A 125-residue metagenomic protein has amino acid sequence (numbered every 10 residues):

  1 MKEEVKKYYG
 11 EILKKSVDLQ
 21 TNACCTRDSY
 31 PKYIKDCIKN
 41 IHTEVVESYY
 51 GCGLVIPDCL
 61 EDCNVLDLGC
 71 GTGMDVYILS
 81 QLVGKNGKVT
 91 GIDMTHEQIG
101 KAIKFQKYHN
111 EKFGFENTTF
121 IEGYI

Functional and structural regions predicted by a protein language model:
M1-R27: N-terminal auxiliary segments of SAM/dcSAM-dependent transferases
E3, Y49, G53, I92 (+1 more regions): Electropositive phosphate-/nucleotide-binding environments in soluble metabolic enzymes
K7, E11, D36, N40 (+1 more regions): Charged/polar, solvent-exposed surface patches and flexible loops
T21-N22, I56, D67: Mature extracytoplasmic/luminal segments of secretory-pathway proteins
C24-C25, C52, C70: Disulfide-bonded cysteines in secreted/extracellular proteins and peptides
D28-N64, I78-L82: Conserved alpha-helix/loop element of class I SAM-dependent methyltransferases that forms part of the SAM/SAH-binding
N64-L68, T72, V76-I125: Class I SAM-dependent methyltransferase SAM/SAH-binding core
